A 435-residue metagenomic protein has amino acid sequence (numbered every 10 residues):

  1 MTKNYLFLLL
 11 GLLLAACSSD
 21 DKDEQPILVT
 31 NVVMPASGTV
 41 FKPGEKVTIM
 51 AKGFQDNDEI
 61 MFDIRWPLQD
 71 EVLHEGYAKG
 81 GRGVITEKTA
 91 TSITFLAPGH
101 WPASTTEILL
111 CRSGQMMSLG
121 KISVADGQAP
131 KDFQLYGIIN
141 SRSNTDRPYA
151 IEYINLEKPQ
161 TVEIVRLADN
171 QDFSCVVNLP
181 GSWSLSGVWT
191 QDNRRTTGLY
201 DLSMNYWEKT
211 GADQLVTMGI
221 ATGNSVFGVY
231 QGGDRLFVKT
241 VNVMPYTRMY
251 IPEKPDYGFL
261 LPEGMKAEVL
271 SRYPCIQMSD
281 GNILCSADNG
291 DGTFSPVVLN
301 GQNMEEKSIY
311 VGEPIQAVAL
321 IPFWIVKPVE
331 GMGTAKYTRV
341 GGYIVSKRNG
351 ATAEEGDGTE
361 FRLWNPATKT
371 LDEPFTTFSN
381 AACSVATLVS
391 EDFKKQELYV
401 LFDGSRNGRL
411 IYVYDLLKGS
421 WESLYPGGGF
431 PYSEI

Functional and structural regions predicted by a protein language model:
L13-A16: C-terminal motif of bacterial Sec signal peptides marking the signal peptidase cleavage site
S18-E59, L68-K79, Q115-A129: Beta-strand/beta-sandwich contexts
Y77-R82, T86, I122-V165: An edge-strand/N-cap motif at the start of beta-rich repeat modules
S143-Y153, D192-L199, D234-R248, G290-V298 (+2 more regions): Structural motif
L156-P159, D201-N205, V241-V243, I251-K254 (+3 more regions): Short loop/turn segments that connect beta-strands within beta-propeller blades
Q160-A168, N205-A212, V216, R248-A267 (+3 more regions): A short beta-strand motif characteristic of beta-propeller blades
D169-S182, A212-G233, P262-S279, G312-Y337 (+2 more regions): Repeated scaffold domains used in trafficking and secretory/extracellular systems, primarily beta-propellers
D403-I435: Blade-level signature of beta-propeller repeat domains, shared across WD40, Kelch, NHL, RCC1 and BNR/Asp-box propellers
